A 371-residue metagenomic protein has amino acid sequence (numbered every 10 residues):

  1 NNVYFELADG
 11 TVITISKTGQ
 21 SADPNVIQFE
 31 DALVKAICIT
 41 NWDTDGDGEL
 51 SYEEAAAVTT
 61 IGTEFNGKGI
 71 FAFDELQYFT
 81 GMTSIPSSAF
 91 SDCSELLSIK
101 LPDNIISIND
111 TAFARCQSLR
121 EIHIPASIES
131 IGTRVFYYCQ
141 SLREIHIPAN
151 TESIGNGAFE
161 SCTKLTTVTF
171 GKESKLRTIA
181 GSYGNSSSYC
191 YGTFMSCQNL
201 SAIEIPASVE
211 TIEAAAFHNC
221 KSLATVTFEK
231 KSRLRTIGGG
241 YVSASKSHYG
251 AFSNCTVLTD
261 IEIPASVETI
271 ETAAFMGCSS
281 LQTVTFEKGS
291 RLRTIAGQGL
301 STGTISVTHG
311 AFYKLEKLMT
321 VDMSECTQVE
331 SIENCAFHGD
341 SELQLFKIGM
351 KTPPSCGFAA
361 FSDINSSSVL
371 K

Functional and structural regions predicted by a protein language model:
N1-Q20: Collagen/collagen-like triple-helix sequence repeat recognition
D23-L33, I37: Boundary/junction segments of secreted and surface-exposed precursor proteins
P24-N25, Y52, A56, I70-S84 (+12 more regions): Structural signature of tandem-repeat unit edges
I37-N41, E64, F79, D92: Structured segments of extracytoplasmic/periplasmic soluble domains in secreted or envelope-associated proteins
D43-Y52: Acidic, glycine-anchored loop motifs typical of Ca2+
P86-A89, N109-A114, G132-Y137, G155-E160 (+7 more regions): Consensus positions within tandem repeat domains that build extended binding/scaffold surfaces
